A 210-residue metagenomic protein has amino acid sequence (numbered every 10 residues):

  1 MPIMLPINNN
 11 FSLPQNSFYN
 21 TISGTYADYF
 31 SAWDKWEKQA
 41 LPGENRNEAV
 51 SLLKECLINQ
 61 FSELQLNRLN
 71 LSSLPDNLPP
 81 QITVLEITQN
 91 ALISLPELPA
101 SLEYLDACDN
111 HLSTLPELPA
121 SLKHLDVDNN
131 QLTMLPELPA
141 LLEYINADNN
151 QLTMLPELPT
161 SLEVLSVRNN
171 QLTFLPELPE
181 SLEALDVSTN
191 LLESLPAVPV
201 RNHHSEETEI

Functional and structural regions predicted by a protein language model:
P2-Q89, E103-D109, K123-N129, E143-N149 (+5 more regions): The feature captures the LRR N-terminal capping module
L74, L95-L98, L115-L118, L135-L138 (+3 more regions): Canonical leucine-rich repeat
L112: Aromatic-acidic/polar surface patches that form glycan- and anion
